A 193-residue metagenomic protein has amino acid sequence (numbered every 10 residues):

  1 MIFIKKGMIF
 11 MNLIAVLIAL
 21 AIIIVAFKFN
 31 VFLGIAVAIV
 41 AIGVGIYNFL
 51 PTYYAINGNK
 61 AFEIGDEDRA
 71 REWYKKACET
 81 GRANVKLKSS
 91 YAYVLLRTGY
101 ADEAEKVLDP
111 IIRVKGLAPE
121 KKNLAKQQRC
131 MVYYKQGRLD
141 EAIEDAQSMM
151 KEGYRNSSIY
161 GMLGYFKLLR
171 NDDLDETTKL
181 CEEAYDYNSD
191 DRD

Functional and structural regions predicted by a protein language model:
T52, K86, E120-L124, S158 (+1 more regions): Start-of-helix register in tetratricopeptide repeats
I64, T98, Q136, R170-N171: Structural motif corresponding to the intra-repeat A-B loop/turn of tetratricopeptide repeats
E67, A101, L139, D173-L174: TPR-repeat structural position
